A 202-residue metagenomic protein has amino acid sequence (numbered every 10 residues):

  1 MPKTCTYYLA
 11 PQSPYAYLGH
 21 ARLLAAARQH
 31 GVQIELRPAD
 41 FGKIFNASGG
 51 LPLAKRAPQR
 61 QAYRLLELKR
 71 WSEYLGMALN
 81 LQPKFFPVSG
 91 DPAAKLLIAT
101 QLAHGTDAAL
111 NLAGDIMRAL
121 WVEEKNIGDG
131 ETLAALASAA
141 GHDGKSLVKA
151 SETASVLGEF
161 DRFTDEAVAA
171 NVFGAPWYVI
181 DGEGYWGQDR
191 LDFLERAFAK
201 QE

Functional and structural regions predicted by a protein language model:
T4-T6, Q12-V32, N111, D115-E202: C-terminal cap of thioredoxin/glutaredoxin-like
P11, Y17-L120: Structural alpha/beta surface segment adjacent to cysteine/selenocysteine redox centers across thiol/disulfide enzymes
